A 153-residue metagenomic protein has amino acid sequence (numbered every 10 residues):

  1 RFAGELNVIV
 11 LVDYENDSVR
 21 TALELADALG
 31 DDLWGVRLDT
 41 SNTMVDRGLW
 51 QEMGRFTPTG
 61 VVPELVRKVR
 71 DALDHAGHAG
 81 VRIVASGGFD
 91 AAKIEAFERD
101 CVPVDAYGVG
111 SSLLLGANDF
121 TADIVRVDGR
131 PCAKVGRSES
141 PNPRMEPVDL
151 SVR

Functional and structural regions predicted by a protein language model:
R1-R153: Glycine-rich phosphate/ribose-binding loops and adjacent secondary-structure elements that form binding surfaces
